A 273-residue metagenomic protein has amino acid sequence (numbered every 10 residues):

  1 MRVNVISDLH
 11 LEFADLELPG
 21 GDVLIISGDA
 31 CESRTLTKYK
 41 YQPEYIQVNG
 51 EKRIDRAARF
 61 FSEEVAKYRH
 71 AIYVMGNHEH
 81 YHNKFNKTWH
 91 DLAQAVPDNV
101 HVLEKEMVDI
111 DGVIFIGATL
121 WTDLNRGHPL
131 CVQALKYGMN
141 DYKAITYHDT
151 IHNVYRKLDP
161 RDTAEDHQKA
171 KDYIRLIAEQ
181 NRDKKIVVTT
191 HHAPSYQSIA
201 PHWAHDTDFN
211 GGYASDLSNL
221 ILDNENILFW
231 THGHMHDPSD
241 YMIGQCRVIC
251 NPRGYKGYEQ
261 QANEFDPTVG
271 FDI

Functional and structural regions predicted by a protein language model:
M1-F13, I151: Acidic, histidine-bearing metal-coordination/catalytic regions of metal-dependent phosphoesterases
M1-N4, M107-G117, K184-K185, M242-R247: Beta-strand-turn-beta hairpins that frame and shape the catalytic cleft of phosphate-ester-processing enzymes
V5-S7, L24-D29, I72-N77, H101-K105 (+3 more regions): Active-site neighborhood of phospho(di)ester-bond hydrolases with catalytic His/Asp-centered motifs
H10-L11, C31, E79-H80, V108 (+4 more regions): Short, solvent-exposed loop/turn segments at secondary-structure junctions
L11-D111, H202-D223, G257: Core catalytic region of metal-dependent phosphoesterases/phosphodiesterases, especially metallo-beta-lactamase-like
L16, K84, H128, I199-A200 (+1 more regions): Short, well-ordered secondary-structure micro-motifs
D109, A200, F209-L228, M235-I273: Binuclear metal-dependent phosphoesterase catalytic core
I116-V187, H192-A204: Active-site-proximal loop/helix segment associated with metal-binding centers of metalloenzymes
